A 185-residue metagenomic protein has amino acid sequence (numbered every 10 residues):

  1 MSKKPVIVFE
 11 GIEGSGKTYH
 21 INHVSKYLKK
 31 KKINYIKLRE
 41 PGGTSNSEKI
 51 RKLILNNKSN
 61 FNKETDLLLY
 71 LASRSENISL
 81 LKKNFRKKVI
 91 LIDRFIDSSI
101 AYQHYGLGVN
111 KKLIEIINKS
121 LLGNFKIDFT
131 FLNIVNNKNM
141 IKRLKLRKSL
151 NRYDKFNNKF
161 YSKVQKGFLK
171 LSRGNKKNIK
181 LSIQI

Functional and structural regions predicted by a protein language model:
M1-K4: Phosphate-binding P-loop
I7-F9: Hydrophobic anchor at the beta1->P-loop junction of P-loop NTPases
G14: Walker A (P-loop) phosphate-binding loop of P-loop NTPases
K17: Conserved lysine of the Walker
I33, N124-F129, G174-I179: Short glycine-/polar-rich loops that comprise or flank the Walker A/P-loop and associated switch/sensor motifs
I33-L122: ATP-dependent small-molecule kinase phosphotransfer cores that center on conserved nucleotide phosphate-binding segments
I100-K166: A glycine- and Lys/Arg-enriched "phosphate-lid" helix/loop adjacent to the NTP-binding pocket of small-molecule kinases
